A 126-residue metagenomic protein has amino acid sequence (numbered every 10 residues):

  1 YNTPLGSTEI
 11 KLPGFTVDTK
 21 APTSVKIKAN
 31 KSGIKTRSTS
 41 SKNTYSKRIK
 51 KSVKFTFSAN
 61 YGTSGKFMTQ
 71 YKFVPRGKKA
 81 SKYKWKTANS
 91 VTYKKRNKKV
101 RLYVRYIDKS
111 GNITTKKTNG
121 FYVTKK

Functional and structural regions predicted by a protein language model:
Y1-K126: Low-complexity, disordered linker/stalk regions enriched in Pro/Thr/Ser/Gly
